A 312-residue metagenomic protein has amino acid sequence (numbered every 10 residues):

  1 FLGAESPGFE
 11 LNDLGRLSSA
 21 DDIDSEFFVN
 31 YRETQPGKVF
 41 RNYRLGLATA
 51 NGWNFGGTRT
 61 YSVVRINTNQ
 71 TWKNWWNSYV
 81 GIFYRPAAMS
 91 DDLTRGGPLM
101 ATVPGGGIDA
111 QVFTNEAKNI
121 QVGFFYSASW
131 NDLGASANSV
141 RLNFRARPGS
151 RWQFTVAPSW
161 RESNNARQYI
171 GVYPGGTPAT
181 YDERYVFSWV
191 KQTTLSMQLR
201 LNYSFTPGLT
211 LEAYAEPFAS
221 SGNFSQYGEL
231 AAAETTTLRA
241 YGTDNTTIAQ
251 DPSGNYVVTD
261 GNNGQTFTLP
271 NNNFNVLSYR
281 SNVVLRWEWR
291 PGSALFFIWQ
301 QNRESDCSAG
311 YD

Functional and structural regions predicted by a protein language model:
F1-D312: Exposed, low-structure sequence patches enriched in small/polar residues
